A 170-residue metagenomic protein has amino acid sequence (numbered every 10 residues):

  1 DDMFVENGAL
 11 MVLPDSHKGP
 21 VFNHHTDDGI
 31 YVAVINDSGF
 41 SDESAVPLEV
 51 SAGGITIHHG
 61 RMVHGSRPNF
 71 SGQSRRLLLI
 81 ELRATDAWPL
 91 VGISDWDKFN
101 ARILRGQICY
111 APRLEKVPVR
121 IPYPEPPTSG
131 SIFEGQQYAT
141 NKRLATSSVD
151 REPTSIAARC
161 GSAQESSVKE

Functional and structural regions predicted by a protein language model:
M3-V63, R67, A87: Double-stranded beta-helix
M62-E170: Non-heme Fe(II)/2-oxoglutarate
